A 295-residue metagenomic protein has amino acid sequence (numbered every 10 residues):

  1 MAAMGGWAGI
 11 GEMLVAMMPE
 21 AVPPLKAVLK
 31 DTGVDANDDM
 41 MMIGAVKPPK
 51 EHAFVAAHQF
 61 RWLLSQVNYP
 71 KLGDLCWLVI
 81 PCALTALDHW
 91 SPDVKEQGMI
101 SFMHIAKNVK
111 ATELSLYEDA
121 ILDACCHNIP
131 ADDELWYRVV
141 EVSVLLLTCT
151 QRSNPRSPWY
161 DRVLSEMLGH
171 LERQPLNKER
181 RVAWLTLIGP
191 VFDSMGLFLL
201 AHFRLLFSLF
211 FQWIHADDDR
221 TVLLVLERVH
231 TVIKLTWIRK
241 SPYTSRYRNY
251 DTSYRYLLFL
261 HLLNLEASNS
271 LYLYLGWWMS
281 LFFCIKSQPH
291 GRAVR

Functional and structural regions predicted by a protein language model:
M1-G5, I10, L14, A21 (+2 more regions): Helix-rich alpha-solenoid scaffolding regions
M1-M4, V46-L64, V79-C82, D93-I105 (+5 more regions): HEAT-repeat alpha-solenoid elements in large eukaryotic scaffold proteins
G6-K26, G33-D38, Y69-P81, E113-D123 (+5 more regions): Core helices of alpha-solenoid repeat scaffolds
E12, I43-H52, P70, C82-Q97 (+8 more regions): Short coil/turn segments at helix-helix junctions and helix-capping linkers within large alpha-helical proteins
L14, M18-P70, A83, C149-S157 (+1 more regions): Eukaryotic alpha-helical scaffold "rod" segments
Q66, K107-T112, T148-S153, D193-S194 (+2 more regions): Alpha-solenoid helical repeat scaffolds
D133, L258-R295: Eukaryotic acidic, Ser/Thr-rich intrinsically disordered low-complexity regions
F198, V232-L235, R239, Y250-H261 (+1 more regions): Hydrophobic alpha-helical segments
